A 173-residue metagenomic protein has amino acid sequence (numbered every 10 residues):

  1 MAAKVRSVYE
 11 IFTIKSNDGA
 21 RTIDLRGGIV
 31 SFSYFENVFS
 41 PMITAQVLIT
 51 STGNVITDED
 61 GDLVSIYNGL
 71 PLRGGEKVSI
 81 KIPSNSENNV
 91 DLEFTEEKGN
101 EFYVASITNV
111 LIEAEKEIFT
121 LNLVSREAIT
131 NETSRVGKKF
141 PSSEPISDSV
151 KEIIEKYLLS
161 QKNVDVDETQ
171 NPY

Functional and structural regions predicted by a protein language model:
M1-R135: Assembly/oligomerization scaffold segments
E113-Y173: Charged- and aromatic-enriched interaction segments used to assemble and dock large macromolecular complexes
